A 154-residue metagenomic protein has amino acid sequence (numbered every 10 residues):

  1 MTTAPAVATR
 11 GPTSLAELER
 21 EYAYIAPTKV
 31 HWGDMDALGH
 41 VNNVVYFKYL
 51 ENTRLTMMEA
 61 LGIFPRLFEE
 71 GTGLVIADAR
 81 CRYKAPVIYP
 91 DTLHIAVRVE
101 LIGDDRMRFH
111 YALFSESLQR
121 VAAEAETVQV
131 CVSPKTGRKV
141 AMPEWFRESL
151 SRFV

Functional and structural regions predicted by a protein language model:
T2-A26, P86-Y89, E100-V154: HotDog/MaoC-like acyl-thioester-processing domains
T2-A60: Catalytic strand-loop segment that frames the active site of acyl-thioester-processing enzymes
V30-D36, M58, I63, E69-E70 (+2 more regions): Residue-level signal for pocket-adjacent positions within structured domains
D34, Y46-Y49, V75, H110 (+1 more regions): Residue-level recognition of specific faces of alpha-helices
A37, N43, R66, V75 (+1 more regions): Short, electropositive, low-hydrophobicity segments enriched in small/polar residues
E51, D78, E124-E126: Acidic-residue sensor for enzyme active/binding pockets
M57-M107, V130: Hydrophobic beta-strand-centered segment that forms part of the acyl-chain substrate-binding groove
